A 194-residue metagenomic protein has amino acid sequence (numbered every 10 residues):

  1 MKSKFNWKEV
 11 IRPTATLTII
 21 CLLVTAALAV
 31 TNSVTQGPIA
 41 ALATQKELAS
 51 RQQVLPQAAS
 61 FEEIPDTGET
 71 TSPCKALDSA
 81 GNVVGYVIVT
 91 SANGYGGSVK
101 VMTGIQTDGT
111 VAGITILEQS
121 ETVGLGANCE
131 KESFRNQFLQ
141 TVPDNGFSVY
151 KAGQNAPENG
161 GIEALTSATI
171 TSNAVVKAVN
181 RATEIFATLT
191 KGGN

Functional and structural regions predicted by a protein language model:
K2-N194: Flexible, solvent-exposed loop/hinge segments and secondary-structure transition points
